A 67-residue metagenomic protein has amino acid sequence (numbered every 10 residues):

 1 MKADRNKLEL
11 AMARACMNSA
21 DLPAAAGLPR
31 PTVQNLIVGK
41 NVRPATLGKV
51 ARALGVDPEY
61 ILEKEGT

Functional and structural regions predicted by a protein language model:
M1-D21, A25, E59, E63: A short, Lys/Arg-rich alpha-helix, primarily the initiator
N18, R43-T46, D57: Residues that mark the N-terminal boundary/hinge immediately upstream of a DNA-recognition element
L28-V42: Recognition helix of helix-turn-helix/homeodomain-like DNA-binding domains that insert into the DNA major groove
Q34-N35, G48, L62: Key DNA-contacting residues within the recognition helix of helix-turn-helix
G39-R52: Short, basic-rich loop-to-helix N-cap that marks the start of a DNA-contacting helix
